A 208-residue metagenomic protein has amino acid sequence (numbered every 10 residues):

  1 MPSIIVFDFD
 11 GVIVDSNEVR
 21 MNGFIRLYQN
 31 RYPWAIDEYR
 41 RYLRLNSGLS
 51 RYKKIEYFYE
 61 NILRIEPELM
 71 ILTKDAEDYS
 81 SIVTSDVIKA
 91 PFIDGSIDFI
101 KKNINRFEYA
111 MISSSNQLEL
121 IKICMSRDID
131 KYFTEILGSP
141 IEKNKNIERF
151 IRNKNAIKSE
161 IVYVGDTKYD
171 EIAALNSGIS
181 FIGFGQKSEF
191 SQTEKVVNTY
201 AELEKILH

Functional and structural regions predicted by a protein language model:
M1-R41: Active-site neighborhood of HAD-like aspartate-dependent phosphohydrolases
M1-S3, Q117, I123-H208: Asp-based, Mg2+/Mn2+-dependent phosphohydrolase catalytic module
V12, F24, S96-C124, L137-S139: Substrate-recognition element of Asp-dependent hydrolases with the DxDx(T/V) motif
V19, S50, P91, G95 (+4 more regions): Short beta->alpha linker loops
I25-Q29, S50-P67: Helix-loop "lid/cap" segments that line or gate small-molecule binding pockets
N30-A35, L63-P67, D128-Y132, N155-A156: Short helix-capping segments at alpha-helix termini
R44-N46: A short helix-loop-helix "switch/interaction" segment in the helical subdomain of ASCE P-loop NTPases
Y59-G95, F107: Metal-dependent phosphoesterase signature
